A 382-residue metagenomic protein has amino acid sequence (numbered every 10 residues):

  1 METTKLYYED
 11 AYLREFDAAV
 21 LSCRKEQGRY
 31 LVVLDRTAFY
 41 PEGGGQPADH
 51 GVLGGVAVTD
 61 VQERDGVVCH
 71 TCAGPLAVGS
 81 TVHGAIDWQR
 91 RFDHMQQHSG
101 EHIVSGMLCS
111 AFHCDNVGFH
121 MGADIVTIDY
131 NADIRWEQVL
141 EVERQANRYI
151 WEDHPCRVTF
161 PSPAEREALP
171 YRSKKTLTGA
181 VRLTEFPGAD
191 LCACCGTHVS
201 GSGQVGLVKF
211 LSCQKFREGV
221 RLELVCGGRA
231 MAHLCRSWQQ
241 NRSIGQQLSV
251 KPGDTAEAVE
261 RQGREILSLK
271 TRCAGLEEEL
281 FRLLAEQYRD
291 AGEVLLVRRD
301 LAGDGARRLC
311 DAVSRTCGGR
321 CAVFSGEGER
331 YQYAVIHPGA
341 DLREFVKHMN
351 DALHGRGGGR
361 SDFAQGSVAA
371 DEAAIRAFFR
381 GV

Functional and structural regions predicted by a protein language model:
M1-V382: A glycine- and charged-residue-rich anion-binding loop/surface
